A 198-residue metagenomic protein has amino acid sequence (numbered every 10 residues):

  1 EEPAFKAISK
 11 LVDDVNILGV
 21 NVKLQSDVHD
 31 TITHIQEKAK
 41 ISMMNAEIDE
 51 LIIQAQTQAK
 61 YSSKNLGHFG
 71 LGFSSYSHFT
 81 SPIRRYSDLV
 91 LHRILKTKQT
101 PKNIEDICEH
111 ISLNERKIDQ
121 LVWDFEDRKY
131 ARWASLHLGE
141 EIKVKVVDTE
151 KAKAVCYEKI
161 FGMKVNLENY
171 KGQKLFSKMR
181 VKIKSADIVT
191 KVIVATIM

Functional and structural regions predicted by a protein language model:
E1-M198: Structured C-terminal cores of nucleic-acid metabolism proteins
